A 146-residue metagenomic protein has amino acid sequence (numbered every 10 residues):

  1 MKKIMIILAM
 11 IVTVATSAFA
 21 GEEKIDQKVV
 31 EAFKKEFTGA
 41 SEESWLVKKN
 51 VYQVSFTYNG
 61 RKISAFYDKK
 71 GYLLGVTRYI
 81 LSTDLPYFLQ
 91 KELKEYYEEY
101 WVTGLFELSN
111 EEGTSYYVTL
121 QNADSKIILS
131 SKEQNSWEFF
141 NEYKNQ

Functional and structural regions predicted by a protein language model:
M1-K24: Bacterial Sec-dependent N-terminal signal peptides
G21-Q146: Interaction-mediating elements
